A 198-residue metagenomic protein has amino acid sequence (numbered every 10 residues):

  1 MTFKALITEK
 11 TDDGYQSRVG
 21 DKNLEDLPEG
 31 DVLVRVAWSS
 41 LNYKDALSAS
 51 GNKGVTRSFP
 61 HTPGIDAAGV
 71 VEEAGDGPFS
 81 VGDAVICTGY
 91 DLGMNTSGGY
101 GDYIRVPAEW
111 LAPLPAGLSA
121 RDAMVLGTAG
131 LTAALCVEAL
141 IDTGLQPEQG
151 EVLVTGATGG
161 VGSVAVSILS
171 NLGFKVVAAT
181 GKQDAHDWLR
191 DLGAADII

Functional and structural regions predicted by a protein language model:
M1-K4: Extreme N-terminal starter segment of soluble prokaryotic enzymes
V19-L24, A68-V70, Y103-R105, L111: Conserved hydrophobic/aromatic beta-strand scaffold that supports enzyme active sites
E25-L41, N52-L92: Glycine-rich beta-strand-centered segment in the early N-terminal region that forms part of a ligand/cofactor-binding
K44-S50: Cytochrome P450 core scaffold surrounding the K-helix E-X-X-R motif and the conserved "meander" helix-loop region
D83-A84, Y103, E151, N171: Residue-level marker of beta-strand positions
L92-A108: A structural motif shared across PLP-dependent enzymes of the aminotransferase-like
W110-A120, P147-G150: Glycine/charged-rich beta-loop-alpha catalytic/anionic-binding loops adjacent to active sites
M124-I198: Mid-domain Rossmann-like dinucleotide-binding core that forms the NAD(H)/NADP(H) cofactor-binding site
